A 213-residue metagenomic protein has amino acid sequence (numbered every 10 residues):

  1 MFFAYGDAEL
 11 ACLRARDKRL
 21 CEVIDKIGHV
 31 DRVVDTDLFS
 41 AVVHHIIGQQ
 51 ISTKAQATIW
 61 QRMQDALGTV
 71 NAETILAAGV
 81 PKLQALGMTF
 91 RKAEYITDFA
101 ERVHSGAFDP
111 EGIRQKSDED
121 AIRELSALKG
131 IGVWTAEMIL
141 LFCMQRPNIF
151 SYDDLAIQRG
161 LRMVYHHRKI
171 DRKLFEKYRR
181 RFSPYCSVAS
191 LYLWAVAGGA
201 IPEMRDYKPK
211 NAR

Functional and structural regions predicted by a protein language model:
M1-V30, E94, E119, V133-R213: C-terminal accessory module of base-excision DNA glycosylases/AP lyases that mediates lesion recognition and DNA
D7, D37-A41, A77-A78, I122: Alpha-helical scaffolds flanking conserved acidic
R19-V23, I51-S52, Q56-K129, R181: Alpha-helical ds-nucleic-acid-binding substructure associated with the helix-hairpin-helix region of base-excision DNA
D31-D35: Short, solvent-exposed helix-loop connector elements
T36-Q50: Alpha-helical scaffold segments that form or flank carboxylate-/histidine-based iron centers
V43, W60, T97-A100, L193 (+1 more regions): Short, amphipathic alpha-helical segments that act as regulatory/interfacial helices in nucleotide-processing proteins
I47, V80, H104, F108 (+3 more regions): A broad detector of the eukaryotic-type serine/threonine protein kinase catalytic domain
